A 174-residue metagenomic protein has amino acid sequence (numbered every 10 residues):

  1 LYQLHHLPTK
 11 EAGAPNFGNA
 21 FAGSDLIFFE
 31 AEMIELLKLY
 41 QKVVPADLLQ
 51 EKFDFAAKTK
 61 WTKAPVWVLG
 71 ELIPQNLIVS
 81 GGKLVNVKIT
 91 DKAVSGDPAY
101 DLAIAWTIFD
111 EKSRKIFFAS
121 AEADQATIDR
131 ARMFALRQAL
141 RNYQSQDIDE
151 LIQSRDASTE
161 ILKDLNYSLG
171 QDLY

Functional and structural regions predicted by a protein language model:
L1-V44, K63-P65, A93-S95, Y174: A cross-family kinase active-site recognition segment
H5-E11, K60, G81, D147 (+1 more regions): A general structural signal marking secondary-structure boundaries and capping sites
I34-L39, A119, A123, N142-Y174: ATP/Mg2+ or Mg2+-diphosphate-binding catalytic cores that bind nucleotide phosphates or diphosphates via glycine-rich
V44-P45, A57: Short linear X-Pro dipeptides
D54-A64: Short, P/G- and charge-enriched loop/turn segments at secondary-structure junctions
P65-V68, I73-P74, I78-R132: Active-site Asp-x-Gly
R132-R141: Hydrophobic alpha-helical segments that form the core of small-molecule binding pockets and/or dimer interfaces
